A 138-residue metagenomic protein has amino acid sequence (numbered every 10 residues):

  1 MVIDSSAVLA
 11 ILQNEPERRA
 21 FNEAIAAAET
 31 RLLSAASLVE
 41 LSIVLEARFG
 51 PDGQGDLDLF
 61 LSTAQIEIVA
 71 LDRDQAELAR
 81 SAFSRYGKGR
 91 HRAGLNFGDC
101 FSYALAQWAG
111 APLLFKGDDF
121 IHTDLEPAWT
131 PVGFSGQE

Functional and structural regions predicted by a protein language model:
M1-L33, E46-L59, Q137: Short, well-structured N-terminal submotif of metal-dependent ribonuclease cores
V8-L9, L38, F120-I121: A generic structural signal for short hydrophobic patches within well-formed alpha-helices
L32, E67-V69, A128: General small-molecule cofactor/ligand-binding pocket signal
R48-D52, Y86-K88, T130-F134: Short, hinge-like loop/turn segments at secondary-structure boundaries
E67-P112: Active-site neighborhoods of divalent-metal-dependent phosphate/nucleic-acid chemistry enzymes
Y103, Q107-E138: Acidic, PIN/NYN-like endoribonuclease modules and their adjacent C-terminal/linker elements
